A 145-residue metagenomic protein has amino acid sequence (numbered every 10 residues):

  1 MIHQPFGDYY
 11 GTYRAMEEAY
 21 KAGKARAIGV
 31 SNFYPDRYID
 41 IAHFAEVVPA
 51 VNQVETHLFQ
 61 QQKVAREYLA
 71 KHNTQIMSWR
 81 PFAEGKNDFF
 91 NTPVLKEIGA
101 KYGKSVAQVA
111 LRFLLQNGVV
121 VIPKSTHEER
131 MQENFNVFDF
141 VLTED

Functional and structural regions predicted by a protein language model:
M1: N-terminal Rossmann-like NAD(P) cofactor-binding module of classical short-chain dehydrogenase/reductase
Q4-D145: Beta/alpha (TIM)-barrel catalytic core signal, keyed to glycine-rich beta->alpha loops juxtaposed to Asp/Glu that bind
